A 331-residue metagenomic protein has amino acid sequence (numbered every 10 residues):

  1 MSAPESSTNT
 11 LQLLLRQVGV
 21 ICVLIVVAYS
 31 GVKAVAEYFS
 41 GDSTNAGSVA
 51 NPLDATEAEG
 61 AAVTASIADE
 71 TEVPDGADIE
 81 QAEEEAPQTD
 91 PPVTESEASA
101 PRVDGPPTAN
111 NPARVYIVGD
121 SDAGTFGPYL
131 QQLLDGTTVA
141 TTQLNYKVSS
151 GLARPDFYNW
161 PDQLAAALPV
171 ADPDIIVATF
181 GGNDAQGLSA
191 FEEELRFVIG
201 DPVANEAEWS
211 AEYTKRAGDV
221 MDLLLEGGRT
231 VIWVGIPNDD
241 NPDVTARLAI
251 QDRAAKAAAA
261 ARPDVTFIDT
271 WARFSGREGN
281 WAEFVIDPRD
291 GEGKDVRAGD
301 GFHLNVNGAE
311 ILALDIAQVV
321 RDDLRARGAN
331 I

Functional and structural regions predicted by a protein language model:
M1-Y116, A171, D323-I331: N-terminal secretory targeting modules
R16-A34, R229-T230, V234, R289 (+3 more regions): Hydrophobic alpha-helical membrane segments, chiefly transmembrane helices and signal peptide h-regions, characterized
E37, D239-I331: Catalytic His-Asp segment of secreted/periplasmic serine-dependent ester chemistry enzymes
G105-A207: Conserved SGNH/GDSL esterase-like catalytic core that processes O-acyl groups on lipids and polysaccharides
A113-S121, S149-P155, P202-A211, V220 (+2 more regions): Second-shell loop/turn segments in exported
D122, F126, L130, W160 (+8 more regions): Stable alpha-helical elements in mature extracytoplasmic
Q131, D135, V139, P169-P173 (+4 more regions): Sec-exported extracytoplasmic/periplasmic mature domains
G182-N183, G218-D252: Active-site segments of SGNH/GDSL-like serine hydrolases that catalyze O-acetyl group transfer/hydrolysis on lipids
